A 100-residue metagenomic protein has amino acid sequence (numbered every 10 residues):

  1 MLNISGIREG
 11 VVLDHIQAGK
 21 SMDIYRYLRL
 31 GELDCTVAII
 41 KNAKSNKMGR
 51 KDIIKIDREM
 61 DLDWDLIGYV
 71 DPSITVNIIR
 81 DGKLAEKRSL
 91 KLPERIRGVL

Functional and structural regions predicted by a protein language model:
M1-I54: General detector of N-terminal leader/presequence modules that precede the first folded domain
Y27, L66-Y69, V99: Residues that form generic nucleotide/phosphate-binding pockets
S45-M48, L62, L84-K87: Short, surface-exposed beta-strand/loop "edge" segments at domain boundaries and coil↔beta transitions
G49-L66: Surface-facing alpha-helical segments and adjacent helix-coil boundary elements at the starts of domains
K51, S73, R95: Broad gene-expression machinery/nucleic-acid interaction feature
I67-L84: Beta-strand/loop-dominated core regions that host nucleotide or nucleotide-derived cofactor-binding catalytic loops
I79-L100: Cys/His-clustered metal-coordination modules, chiefly Zn-binding fingers
